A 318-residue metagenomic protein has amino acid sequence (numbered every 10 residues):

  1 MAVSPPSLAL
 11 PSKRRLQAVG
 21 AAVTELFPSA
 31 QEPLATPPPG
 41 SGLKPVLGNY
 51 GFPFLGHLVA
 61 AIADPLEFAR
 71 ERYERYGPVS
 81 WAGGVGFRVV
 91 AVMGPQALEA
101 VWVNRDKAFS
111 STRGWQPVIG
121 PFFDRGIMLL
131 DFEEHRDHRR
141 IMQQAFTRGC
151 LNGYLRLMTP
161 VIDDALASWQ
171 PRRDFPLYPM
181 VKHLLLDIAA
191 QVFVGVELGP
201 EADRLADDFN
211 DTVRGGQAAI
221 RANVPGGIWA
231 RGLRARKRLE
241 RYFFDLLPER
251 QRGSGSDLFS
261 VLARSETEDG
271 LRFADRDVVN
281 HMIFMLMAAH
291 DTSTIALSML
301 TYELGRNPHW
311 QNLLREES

Functional and structural regions predicted by a protein language model:
V3-A35, G42-E74, V85-R88, P95-A100 (+3 more regions): Cytochrome P450 catalytic-domain helical core, especially the substrate-recognition surface and oxygen-activation
L34-G40, D269-L286: Short, hydrophobic/aliphatic alpha-helical segments
G77-S80: Conserved micro-motifs of the catalytic ATP-binding
G94, A289: Short, conserved phosphate/pyrophosphate- and ester-handling motifs at nucleotide-, phospho-/glycolipid
V103-K107: Short Gly/aromatic-enriched secondary-structure transition segments
L185, H290-E317: Cytochrome P450 catalytic-core helices
G253, R272-R276, D291: Short helix-capping and inter-helix turn/linker motifs at the boundaries of alpha-helical repeat units
G255-V261, R315-S318: Cytochrome P450 fold signature focused on the C-terminal beta-domain
